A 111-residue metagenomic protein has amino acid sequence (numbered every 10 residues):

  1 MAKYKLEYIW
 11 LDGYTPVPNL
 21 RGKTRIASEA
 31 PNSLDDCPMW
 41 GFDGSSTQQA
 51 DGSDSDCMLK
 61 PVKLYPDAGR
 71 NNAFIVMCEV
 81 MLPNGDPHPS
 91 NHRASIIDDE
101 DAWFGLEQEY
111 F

Functional and structural regions predicted by a protein language model:
M1-F111: ATP/Mg2+-dependent ligation/transfer catalytic cores
